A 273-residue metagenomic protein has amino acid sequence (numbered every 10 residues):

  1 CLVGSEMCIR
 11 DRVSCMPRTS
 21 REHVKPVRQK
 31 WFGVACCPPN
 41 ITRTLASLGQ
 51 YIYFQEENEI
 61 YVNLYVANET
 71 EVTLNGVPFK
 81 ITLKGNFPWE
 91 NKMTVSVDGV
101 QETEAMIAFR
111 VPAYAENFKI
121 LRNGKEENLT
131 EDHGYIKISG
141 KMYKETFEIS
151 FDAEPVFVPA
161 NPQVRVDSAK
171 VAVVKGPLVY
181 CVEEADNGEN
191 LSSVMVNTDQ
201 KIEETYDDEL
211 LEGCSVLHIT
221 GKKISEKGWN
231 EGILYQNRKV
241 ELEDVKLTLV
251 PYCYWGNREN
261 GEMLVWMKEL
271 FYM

Functional and structural regions predicted by a protein language model:
C1-I9: Single conserved hydrophobic/aromatic residue that forms the stacking wall/gate of nucleotide- or nucleobase-binding
R10-E90: Catalytic cores of secreted or luminal carbohydrate-active enzymes
Y53-G99, A108-R110, L249, G256-M273: Edge strands and adjacent loops of beta-rich recognition modules
E102, V111-E116: Short proline/glycine-enriched turn/loop motifs at strand-loop junctions of beta-rich domains
A105-A108, I138-V156, E183: C-terminal beta-strand-rich structural cap/linker in extracellular carbohydrate-active enzymes
A115-G140, F157-Q163: Solvent-exposed beta-strand/loop surfaces of large extracellular or lumenal domains
F151-W229, Y254: Glycine/proline-rich low-complexity spacer/linker segments in large multi-domain proteins
E204-M273: Activation corresponds to long, low-complexity, non-globular regions
